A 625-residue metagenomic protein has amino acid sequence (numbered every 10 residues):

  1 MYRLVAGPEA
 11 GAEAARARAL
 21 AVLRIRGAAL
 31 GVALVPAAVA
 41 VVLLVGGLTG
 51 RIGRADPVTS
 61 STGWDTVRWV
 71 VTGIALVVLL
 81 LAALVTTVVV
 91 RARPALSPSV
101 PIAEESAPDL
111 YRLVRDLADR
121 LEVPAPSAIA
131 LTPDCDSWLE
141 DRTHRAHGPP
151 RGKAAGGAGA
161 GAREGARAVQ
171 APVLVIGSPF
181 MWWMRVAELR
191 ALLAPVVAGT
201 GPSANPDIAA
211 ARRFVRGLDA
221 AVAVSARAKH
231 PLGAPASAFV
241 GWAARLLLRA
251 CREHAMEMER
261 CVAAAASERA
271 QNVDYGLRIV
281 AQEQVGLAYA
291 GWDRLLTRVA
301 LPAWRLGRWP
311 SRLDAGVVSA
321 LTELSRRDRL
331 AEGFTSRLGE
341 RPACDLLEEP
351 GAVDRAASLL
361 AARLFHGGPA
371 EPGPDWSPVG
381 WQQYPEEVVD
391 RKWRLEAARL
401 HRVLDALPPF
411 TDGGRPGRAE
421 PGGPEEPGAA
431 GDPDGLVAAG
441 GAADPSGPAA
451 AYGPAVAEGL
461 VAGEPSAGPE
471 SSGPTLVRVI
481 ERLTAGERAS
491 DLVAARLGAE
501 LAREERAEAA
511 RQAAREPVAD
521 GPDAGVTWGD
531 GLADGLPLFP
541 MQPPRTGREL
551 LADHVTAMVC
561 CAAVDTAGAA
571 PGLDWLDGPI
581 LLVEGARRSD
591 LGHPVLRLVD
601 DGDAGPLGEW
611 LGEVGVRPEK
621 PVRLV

Functional and structural regions predicted by a protein language model:
M1-A14, L174, W182, A187: Short, charged cytosolic
M1-E9, A236, V240-L248, R252-M256 (+2 more regions): Cytosolic-facing loops and C-terminal tails of multi-pass membrane proteins
R26-R51: Canonical alpha-helical transmembrane segments of integral membrane proteins
V42-G73, P94: Membrane interfacial helix motifs at helix-loop boundaries and amphipathic/re-entrant anchors
T66-S99, R115, D119: Transmembrane alpha-helices and immediately adjacent membrane-cytoplasm interface residues in multi-pass integral
V88-V89, R167-A168, G233-A244: Active-site-adjacent bridging/hinge elements
V90-A209: Peri-catalytic and regulatory segments of divalent metal-dependent proteins
G201-S225: Post-HEXXH active-site segment of zinc metalloproteases
